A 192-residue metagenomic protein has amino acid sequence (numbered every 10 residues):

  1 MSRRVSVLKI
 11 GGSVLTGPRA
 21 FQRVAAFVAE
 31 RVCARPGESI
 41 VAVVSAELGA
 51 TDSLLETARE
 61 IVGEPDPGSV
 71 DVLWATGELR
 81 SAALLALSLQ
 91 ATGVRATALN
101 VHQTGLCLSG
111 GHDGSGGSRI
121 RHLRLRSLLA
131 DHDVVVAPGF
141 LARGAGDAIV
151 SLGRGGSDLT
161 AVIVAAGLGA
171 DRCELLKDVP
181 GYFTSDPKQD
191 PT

Functional and structural regions predicted by a protein language model:
M1-T192: Nucleotide/pyrophosphate-binding catalytic subdomain
